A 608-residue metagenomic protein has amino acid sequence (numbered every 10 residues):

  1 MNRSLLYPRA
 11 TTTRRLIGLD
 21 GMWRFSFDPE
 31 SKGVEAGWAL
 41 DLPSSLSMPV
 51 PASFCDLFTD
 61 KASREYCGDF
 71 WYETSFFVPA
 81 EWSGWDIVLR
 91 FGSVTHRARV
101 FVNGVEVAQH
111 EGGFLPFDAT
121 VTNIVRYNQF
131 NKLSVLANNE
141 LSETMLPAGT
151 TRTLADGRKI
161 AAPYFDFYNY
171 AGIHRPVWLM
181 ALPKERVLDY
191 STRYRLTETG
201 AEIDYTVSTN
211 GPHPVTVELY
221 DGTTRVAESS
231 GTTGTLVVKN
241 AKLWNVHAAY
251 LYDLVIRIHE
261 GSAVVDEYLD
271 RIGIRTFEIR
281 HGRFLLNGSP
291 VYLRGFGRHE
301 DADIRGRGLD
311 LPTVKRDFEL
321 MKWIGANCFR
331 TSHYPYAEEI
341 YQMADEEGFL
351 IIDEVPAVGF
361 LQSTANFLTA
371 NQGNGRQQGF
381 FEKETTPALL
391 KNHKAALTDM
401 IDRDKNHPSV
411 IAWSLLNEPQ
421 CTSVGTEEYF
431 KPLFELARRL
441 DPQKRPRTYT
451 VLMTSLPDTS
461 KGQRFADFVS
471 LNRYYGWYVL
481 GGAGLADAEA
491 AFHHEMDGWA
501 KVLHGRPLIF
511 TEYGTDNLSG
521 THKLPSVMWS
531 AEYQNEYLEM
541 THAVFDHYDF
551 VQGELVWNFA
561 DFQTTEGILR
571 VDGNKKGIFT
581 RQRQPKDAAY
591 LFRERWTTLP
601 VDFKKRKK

Functional and structural regions predicted by a protein language model:
M1-M343, E347-I351, A396, I411-A412 (+7 more regions): Secreted/periplasmic carbohydrate-active enzymes, especially glycoside hydrolases
D204-T206, F318-L320, C328-R595, K604-K605: Substrate-binding/catalytic cleft of secreted carbohydrate-active enzymes, primarily glycoside hydrolases
